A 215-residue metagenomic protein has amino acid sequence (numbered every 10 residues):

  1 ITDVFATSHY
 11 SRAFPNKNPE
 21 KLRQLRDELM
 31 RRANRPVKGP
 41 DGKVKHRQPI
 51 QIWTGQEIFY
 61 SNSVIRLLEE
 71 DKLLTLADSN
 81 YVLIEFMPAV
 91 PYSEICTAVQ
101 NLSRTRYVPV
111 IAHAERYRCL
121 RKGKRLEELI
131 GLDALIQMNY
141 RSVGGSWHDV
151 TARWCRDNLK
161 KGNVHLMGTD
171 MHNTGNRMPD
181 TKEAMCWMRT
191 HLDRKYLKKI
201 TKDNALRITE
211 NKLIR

Functional and structural regions predicted by a protein language model:
T2-H9, W53-G55: Short beta-strand segments at enzyme active-site cores
A6-H9, N163-P179: Short acidic/histidine-rich active-site segments
Y10-F14, Y60-S61, R116-L120, V143-S146 (+1 more regions): Active-site environment of divalent metal-dependent phosphoester hydrolases
P15-Q137, R215: Extended substrate/RNA-proximal surfaces in nucleic-acid metabolism proteins
K43-V44, T181, M185-R215: Mid-to-C-terminal alpha-helical segments outside catalytic/metal-binding sites
V82-I84, G144-H148: Extended, charge-rich low-complexity interaction segments
R121-L129, W147-R156, K161, T174-W187 (+1 more regions): Histidine/acidic-residue-rich catalytic or RNA/ligand-binding cores of hydrolases and nuclease-related proteins
I136-Y140, C155-T169: Conserved short secondary-structure transition element at the edge of the structured enzyme core that lines
